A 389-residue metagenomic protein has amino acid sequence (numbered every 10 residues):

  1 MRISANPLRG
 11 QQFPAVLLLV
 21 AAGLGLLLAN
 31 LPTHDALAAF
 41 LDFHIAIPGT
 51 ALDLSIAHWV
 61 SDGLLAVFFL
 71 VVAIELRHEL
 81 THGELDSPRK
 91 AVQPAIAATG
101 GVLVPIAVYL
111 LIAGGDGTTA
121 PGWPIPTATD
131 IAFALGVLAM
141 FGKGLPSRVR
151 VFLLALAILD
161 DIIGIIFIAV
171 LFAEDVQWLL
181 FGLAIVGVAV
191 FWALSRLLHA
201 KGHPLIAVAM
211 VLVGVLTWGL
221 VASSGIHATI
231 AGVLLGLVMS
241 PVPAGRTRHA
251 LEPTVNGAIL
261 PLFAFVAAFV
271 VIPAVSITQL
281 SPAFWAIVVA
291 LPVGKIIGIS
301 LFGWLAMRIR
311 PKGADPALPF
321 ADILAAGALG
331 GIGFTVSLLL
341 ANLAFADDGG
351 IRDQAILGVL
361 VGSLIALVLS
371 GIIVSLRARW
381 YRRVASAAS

Functional and structural regions predicted by a protein language model:
R2-A5, L70-D86, L135-S147, A189-H203 (+3 more regions): C-terminal ends of transmembrane helices
I3-G10, L26-N30, G187-F191, L205-S223 (+2 more regions): Predominantly late transmembrane helices and immediately cytosolic-facing juxtamembrane segments
A21-L37: Alpha-helical transmembrane segments of multi-pass membrane proteins
D53-G83, L237, V255-V275, V293-L301 (+2 more regions): Hydrophobic transmembrane alpha-helices of secondary-active transporters and Na+-translocating membrane complexes
H58-F69, G117-A132, D175-V188, I226-V233 (+1 more regions): Structural signature of hydrophobic alpha-helical transmembrane segments
E79-A107, Q177-V190, P273-I297, F320 (+2 more regions): Entry/N-cap segments of selected transmembrane alpha helices and their immediately preceding amphipathic helices
A95-L135, A286-A344, L364-L376: Transmembrane alpha-helices that form the ion-translocation and gating core of multi-pass ion transport proteins
L138-P241: Functional cores that coordinate and move charged inorganic groups
